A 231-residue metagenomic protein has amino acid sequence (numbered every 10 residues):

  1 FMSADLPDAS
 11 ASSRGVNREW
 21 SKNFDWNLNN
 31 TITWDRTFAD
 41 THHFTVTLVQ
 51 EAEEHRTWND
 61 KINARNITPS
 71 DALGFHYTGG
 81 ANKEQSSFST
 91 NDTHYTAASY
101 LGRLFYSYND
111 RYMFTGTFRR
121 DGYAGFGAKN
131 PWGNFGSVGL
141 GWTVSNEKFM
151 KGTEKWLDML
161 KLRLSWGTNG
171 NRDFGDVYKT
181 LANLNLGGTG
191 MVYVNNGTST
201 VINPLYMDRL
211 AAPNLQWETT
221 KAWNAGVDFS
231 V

Functional and structural regions predicted by a protein language model:
F1, S10-V231: Extracellular/periplasmic, surface-exposed regions of secreted and cell-surface proteins
D5-P7: Beta-sandwich/jelly-roll carbohydrate-recognition scaffolds of carbohydrate-active enzymes
